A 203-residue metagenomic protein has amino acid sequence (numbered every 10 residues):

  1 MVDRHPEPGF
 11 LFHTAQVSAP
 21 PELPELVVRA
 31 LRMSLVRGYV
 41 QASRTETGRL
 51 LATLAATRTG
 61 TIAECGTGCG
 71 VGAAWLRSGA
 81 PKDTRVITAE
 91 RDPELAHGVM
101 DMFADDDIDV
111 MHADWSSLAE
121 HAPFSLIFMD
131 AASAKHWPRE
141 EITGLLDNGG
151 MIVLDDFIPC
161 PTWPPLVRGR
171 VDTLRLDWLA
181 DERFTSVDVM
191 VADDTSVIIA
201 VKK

Functional and structural regions predicted by a protein language model:
M1-L126, S133-M151, F157-K203: A short alpha-helical cap/connector motif
